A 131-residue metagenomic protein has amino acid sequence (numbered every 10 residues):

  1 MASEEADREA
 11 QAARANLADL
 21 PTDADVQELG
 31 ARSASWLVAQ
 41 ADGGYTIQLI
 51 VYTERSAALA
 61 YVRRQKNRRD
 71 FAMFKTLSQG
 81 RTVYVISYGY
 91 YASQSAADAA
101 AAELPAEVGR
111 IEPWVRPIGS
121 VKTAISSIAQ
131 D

Functional and structural regions predicted by a protein language model:
M1-R8: Intrinsically disordered, low-complexity, repeat-rich polar/charged segments
A10, D19-D42, T53-V85, Y90-D131: Extracytoplasmic
G44-L49: Active-site-flanking beta-strand signature of metal-NTP-handling nucleotidyl enzymes and homologous cyclase-like
